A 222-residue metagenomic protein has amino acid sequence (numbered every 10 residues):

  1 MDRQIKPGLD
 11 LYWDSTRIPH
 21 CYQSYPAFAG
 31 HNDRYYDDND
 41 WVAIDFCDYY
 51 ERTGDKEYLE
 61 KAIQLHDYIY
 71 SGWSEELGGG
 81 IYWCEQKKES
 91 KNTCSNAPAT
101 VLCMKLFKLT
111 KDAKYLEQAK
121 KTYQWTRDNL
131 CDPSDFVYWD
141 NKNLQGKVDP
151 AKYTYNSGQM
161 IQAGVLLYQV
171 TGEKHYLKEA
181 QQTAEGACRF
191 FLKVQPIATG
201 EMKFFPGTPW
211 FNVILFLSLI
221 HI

Functional and structural regions predicted by a protein language model:
M1, D33-I44, S90-V101, A151-Q162 (+1 more regions): Aromatic- and histidine-enriched alpha-helix N-cap/loop-to-helix transition segments that scaffold the rims
M1-E60, L65: N-terminal carbohydrate-binding/catalytic regions of secreted carbohydrate-active enzymes
K6-R34, Y70-E89, D128-P150, R189-P206: Glycine- and aromatic-rich loop/turn segments at beta-sheet edges
Y50-G54, F107-K111, Y168, G172: Short coil/turn linking the two alpha-helices of tandem helical-hairpin repeats
K56-W125: Aromatic- and glycine-enriched pocket-lining scaffold segments that form the walls of small-molecule binding clefts
C94-F107, K114-L167: Active-site cradle of extracellular carbohydrate-active enzymes
N156-T171, Y176-L192: Oxyanion-binding "anion nests"
I220-I222: Conserved small/polar residues in nucleotide/adenosyl-binding loops
